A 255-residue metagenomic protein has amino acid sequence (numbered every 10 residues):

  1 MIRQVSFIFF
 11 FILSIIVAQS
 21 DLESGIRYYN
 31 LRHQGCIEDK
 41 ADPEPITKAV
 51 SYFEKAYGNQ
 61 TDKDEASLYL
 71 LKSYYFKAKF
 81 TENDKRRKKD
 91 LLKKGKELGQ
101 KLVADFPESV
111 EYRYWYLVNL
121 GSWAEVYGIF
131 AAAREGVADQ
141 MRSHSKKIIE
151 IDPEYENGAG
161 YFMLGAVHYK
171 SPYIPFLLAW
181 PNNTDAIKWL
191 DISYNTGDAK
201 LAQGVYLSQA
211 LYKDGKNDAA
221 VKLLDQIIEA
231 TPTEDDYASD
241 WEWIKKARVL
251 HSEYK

Functional and structural regions predicted by a protein language model:
M1-Q4: Positively charged n-region of N-terminal signal peptides that target proteins for export
F10-A18: Hydrophobic h-region of N-terminal signal peptides that target proteins for export in Gram-negative bacteria
Q19-G25: Cleaved targeting-peptide boundary
R27-S51, K72-D105, Y114-K147, G160-S193 (+1 more regions): Short coil/linker segments at helix-helix boundaries
E54-S73, S109-E111: Short, charge-rich amphipathic alpha-helical segments embedded in non-transmembrane helical bundles/solenoids
T61, P107-E108, P153-Y155, G197-D198: Short coil turns that delineate tetratricopeptide repeat
A66, Y112, N157-G160, Q203 (+1 more regions): TPR alpha-solenoid repeat register
Q203, K213, V221-K255: Terminal, low-structured helical/coil segments at or just beyond the last alpha-helical repeat
